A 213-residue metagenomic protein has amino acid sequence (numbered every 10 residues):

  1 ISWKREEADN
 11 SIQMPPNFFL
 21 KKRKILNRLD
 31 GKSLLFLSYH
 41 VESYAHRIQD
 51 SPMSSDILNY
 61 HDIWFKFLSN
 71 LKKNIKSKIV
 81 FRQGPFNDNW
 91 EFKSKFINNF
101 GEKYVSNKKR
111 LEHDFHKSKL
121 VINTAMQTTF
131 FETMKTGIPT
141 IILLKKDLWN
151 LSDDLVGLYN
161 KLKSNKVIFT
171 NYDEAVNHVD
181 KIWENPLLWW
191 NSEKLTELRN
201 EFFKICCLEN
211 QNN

Functional and structural regions predicted by a protein language model:
I1, L208-N212: Short, intrinsically disordered, charge-balanced linker/junction segments flanking boundaries in proteins
I1-F18, F130: Active-site and donor-binding regions of nucleotide-sugar-utilizing enzymes
S2, F36, F81, N123 (+1 more regions): Redox-cofactor binding/interface segments in oxidoreductases and associated redox assembly factors
R5-E6, N17-F19, K108-R110, K145-N150: Short, acidic/turn-prone active-site loops that include or flank metal/cofactor- and phosphate-binding residues
E6, Y39-V41, Q127: Short glycine-rich anion-binding loops that position phosphate/pyrophosphate groups of nucleotides and phosphorylated
S11-Q13, L29, I97-F100, L120 (+1 more regions): Catalytic binding pocket for nucleotide-activated donors in carbohydrate/polymer assembly enzymes
M14-N98: Conserved catalytic-core segment of nucleotide-activated headgroup transferases in glycan assembly
I75-T136, K146-D147: Donor nucleotide-activated moiety binding/catalytic core segment of transferases that use nucleotide-activated donors
